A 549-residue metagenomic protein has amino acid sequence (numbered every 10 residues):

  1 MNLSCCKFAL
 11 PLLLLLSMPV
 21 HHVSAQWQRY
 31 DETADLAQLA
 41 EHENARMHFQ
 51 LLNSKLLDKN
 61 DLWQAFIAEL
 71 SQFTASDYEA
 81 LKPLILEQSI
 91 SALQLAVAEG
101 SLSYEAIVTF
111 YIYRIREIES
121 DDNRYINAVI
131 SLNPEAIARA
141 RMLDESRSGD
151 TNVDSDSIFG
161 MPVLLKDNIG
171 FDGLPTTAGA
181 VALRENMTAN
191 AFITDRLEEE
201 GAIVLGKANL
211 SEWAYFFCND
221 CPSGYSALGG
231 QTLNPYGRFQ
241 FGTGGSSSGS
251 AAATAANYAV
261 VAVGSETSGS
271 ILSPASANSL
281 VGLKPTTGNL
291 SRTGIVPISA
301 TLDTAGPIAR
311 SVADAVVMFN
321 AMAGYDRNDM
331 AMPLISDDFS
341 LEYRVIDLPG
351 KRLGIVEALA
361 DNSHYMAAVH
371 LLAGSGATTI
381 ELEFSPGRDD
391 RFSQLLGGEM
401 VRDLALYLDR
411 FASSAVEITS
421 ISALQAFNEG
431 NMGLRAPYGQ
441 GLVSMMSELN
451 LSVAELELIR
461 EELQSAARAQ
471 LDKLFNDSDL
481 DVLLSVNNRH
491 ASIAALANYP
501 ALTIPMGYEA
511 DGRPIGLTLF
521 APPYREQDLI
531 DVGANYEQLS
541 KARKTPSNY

Functional and structural regions predicted by a protein language model:
A9-P19: Bacterial N-terminal signal peptides
Q26-T177, V181-L183, W213-Y215, Y549: Short, well-ordered alpha-helical
W27-A65, L70-F73, L86, V312-D337 (+3 more regions): Acidic-enriched catalytic cores of C-N bond-cleaving enzymes acting on peptides and small amides
T74-E79, I158-A178, G350, G398-A466 (+1 more regions): Short helix-loop capping/hinge segments that flank enzyme active sites or metal/cofactor-binding pockets
I90, L95-L102, I112-D121, P134 (+10 more regions): Sec-exported extracytoplasmic/periplasmic mature domains
G100, G160, E199, A259 (+2 more regions): Glycine-rich, small-residue loops and helix-cap segments that act as flexible hinges at active-site edges
D121, S157-D303, M330: Short glycine/serine-rich loop/turn segments
K284-A368, K544-S547: A short helix-breaking turn/cap at a secondary-structure junction
